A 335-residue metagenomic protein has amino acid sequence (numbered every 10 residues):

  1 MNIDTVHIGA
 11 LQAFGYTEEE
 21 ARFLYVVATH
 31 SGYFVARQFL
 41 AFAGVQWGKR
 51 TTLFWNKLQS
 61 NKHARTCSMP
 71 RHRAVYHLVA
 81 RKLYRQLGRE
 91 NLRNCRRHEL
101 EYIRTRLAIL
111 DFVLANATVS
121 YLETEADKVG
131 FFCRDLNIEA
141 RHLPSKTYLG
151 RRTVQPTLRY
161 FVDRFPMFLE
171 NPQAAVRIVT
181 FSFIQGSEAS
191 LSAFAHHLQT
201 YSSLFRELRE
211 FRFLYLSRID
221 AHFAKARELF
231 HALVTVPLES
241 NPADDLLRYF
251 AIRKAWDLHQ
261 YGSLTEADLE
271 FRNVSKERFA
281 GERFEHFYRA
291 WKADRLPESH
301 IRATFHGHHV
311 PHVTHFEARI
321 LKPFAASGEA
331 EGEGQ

Functional and structural regions predicted by a protein language model:
M1-R85: Basic, Lys/Arg-rich alpha-helical nucleic-acid-recognition elements, primarily the DNA-binding modules of transcription
I3, R50, R97, E101-R104 (+3 more regions): Non-membrane alpha-helical secondary structure
V27, A43, W55-Q59, F112-S120 (+2 more regions): Hydrophobic, Leu/Ile/Phe/Ala-enriched alpha-helical segments that form helix-helix packing faces
S31-Y33, S120-F132, T265-R283: A short, terminal or domain-edge coil/loop segment
H77, E125, R212-Y215: A structural signal for short, well-ordered beta-strand segments and their strand-loop junctions that often border
A80-L107: Short, amphipathic alpha-helical interaction segments positioned at domain boundaries
E99-A193: Exposed, interaction-prone assembly regions rather than primary DNA-binding/catalytic cores
E170-Q335: C-terminal regulatory/effector modules of DNA-binding transcriptional regulators
